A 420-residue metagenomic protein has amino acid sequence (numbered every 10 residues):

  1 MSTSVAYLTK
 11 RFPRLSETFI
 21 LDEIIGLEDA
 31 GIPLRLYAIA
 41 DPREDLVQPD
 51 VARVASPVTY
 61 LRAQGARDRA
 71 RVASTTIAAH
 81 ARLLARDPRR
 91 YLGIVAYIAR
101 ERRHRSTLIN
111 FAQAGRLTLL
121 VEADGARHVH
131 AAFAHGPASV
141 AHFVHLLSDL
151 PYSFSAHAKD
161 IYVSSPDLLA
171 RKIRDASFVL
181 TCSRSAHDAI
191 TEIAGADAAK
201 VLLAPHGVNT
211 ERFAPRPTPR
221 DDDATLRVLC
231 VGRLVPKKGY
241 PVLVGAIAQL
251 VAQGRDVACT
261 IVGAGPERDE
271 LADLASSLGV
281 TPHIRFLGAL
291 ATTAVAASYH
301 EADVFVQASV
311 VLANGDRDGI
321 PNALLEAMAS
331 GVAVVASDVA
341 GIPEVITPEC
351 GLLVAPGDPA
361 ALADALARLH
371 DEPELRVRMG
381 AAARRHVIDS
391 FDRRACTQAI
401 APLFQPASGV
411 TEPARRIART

Functional and structural regions predicted by a protein language model:
T18, L226, C230-Q249, R255 (+3 more regions): A conserved mid-protein helix/loop that constitutes part of the nucleotide-sugar donor-binding site
S164-D167, T191, V208-A224: Acidic anion/phosphate-binding donor-loop and adjacent secondary structure in glycosyltransferase catalytic cores
S185, G207: Carbohydrate-associated surface elements
A272-T293: Nucleotide-activated donor-binding/catalytic signature segment of Leloir-type glycosyltransferases, i.e., the conserved
H283, A361, R368, L375-S390 (+2 more regions): A short, well-ordered alpha-helix in the C-terminal region of glycosyltransferases
H300-G315, V332: Acidic donor-binding loop of glycosyltransferase active sites
L324, A329, A333-A336: Short hydrophobic beta-strand element within catalytic cores of glycosyltransferases and related nucleotide-activated
P348-P359, R368-E374: Conserved acidic donor-binding segment of nucleotide-sugar-dependent glycosyltransferases
